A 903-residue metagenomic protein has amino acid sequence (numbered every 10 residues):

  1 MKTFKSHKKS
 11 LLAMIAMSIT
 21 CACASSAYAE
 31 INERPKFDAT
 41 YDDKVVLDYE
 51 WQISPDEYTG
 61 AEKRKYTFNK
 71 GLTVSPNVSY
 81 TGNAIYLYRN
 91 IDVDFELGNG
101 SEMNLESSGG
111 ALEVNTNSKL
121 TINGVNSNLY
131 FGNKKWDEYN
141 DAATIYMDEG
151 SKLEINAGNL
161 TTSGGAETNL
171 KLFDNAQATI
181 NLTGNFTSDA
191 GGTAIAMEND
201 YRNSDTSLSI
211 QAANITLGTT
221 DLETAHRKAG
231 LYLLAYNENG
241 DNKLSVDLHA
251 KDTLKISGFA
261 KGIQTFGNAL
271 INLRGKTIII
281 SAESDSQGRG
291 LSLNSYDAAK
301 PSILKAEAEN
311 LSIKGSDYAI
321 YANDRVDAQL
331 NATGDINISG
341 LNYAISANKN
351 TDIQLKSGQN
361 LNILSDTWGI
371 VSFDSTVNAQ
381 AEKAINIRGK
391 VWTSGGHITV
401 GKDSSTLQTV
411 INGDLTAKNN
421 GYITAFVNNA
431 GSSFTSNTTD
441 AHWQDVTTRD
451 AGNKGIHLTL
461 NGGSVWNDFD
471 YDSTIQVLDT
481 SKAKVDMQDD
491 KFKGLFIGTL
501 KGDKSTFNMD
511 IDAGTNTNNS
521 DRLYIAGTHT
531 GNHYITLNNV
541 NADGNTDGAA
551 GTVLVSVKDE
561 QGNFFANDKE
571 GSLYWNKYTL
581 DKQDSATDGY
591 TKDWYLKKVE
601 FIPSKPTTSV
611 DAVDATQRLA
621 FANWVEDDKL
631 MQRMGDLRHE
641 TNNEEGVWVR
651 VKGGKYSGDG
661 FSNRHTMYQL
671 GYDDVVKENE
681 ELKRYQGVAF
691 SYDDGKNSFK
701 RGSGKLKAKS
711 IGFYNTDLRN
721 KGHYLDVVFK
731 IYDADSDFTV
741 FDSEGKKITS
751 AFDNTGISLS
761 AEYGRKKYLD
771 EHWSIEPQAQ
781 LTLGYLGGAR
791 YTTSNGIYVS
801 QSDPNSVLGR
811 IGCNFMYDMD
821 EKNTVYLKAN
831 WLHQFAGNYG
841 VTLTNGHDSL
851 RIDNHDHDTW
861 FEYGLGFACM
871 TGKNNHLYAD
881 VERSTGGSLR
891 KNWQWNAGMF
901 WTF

Functional and structural regions predicted by a protein language model:
I31, D503, N508-I511, N519-S520 (+3 more regions): Outer-membrane translocation/initiation segment of Type V secreted surface proteins
F37-K44, R64-G82, V93-S108, L120-D141 (+17 more regions): Beta-strand-rich solenoid/repeat architectures in extracellular/passenger domains of polysaccharide-targeting enzymes
S365-D366, S372-Q380, A384-Y534, N538 (+1 more regions): Extracellular beta-solenoid/beta-roll
F373, S394, L523, H529 (+6 more regions): Residues that define the transmembrane beta-barrel architecture of outer-membrane proteins
I602-I775, D880-E882, G887: Outer membrane beta-barrel translocator domains of Type V secretion systems
T607-A615, K700-K705, D735-D753, Y785-V807 (+1 more regions): Solvent-exposed, glycine/polar-rich loop segments of beta-barrel outer-membrane systems
Y668-D674, F713-D717, F729-I731, L759-R765 (+5 more regions): Residues on the lipid-exposed face of transmembrane beta-strands in outer-membrane beta-barrel proteins
E678, L769, V799-F903: Outer membrane beta-barrel transmembrane domains
